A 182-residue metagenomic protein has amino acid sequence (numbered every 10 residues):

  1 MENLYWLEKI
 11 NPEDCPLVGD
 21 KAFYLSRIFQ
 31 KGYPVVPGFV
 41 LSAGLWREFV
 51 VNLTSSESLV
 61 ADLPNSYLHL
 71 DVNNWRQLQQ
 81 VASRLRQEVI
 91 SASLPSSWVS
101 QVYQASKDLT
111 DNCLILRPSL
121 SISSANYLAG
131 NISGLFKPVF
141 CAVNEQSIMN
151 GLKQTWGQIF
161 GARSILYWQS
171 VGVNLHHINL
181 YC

Functional and structural regions predicted by a protein language model:
M1-Y181: N-terminal beta-alpha lobe that positions the nucleotide/phosphoryl donor in ATP/NTP-coupled carboxylate activation
